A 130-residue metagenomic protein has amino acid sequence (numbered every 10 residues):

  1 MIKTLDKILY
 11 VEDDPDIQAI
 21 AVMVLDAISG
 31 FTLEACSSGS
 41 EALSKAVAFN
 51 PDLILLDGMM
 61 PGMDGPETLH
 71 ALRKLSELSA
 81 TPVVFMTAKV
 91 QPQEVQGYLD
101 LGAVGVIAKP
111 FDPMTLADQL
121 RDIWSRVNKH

Functional and structural regions predicted by a protein language model:
E12: Conserved acidic carboxylate
P15-E34: Two-component/phosphorelay signaling modules centered on CheY-like receiver
A35-L53, H70: Acidic, metal-coordinating helix/loop segments flanking the phosphotransfer/catalytic sites of two-component signaling
M60-P61: Receiver (REC) domain active-site loop signature in two-component systems and cognate sites in sensor histidine kinases
V104: Short, glycine/charged-rich "phosphate-handling" switch motifs in NTP-dependent and phosphotransfer domains
F111-R121: C-terminal output helix
